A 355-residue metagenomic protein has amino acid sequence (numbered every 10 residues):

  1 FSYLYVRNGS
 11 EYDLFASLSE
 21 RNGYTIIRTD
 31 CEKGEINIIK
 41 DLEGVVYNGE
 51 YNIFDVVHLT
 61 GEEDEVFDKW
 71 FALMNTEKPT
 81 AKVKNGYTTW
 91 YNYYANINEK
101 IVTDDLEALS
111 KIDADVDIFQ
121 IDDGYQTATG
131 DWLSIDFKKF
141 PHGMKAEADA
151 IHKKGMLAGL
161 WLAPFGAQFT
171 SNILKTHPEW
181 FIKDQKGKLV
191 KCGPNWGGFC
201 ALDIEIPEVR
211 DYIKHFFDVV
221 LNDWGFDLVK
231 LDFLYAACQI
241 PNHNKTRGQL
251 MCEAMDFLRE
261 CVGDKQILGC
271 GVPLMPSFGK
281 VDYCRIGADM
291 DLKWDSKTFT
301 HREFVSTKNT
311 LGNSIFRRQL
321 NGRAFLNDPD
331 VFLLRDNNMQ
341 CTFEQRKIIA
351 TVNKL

Functional and structural regions predicted by a protein language model:
F1-F67: N-terminal accessory beta-strand-rich subdomains and adjacent acidic, glycine-rich linkers that precede catalytic cores
S2-Y5, Y91-N92, K347-L355: Short, hydrophobic/amphipathic alpha-helical patches that form generic packing surfaces within helical domains
T60, A95, F137, I206 (+2 more regions): Hydrophobic alpha-helical scaffolding
G61-P79: N-terminal carbohydrate-binding accessory modules
E65, K100-D104, K139-A146, L160 (+9 more regions): Generic recognition of stable, solvent-exposed alpha-helical segments in well-folded globular domains
K84-Y87, N92-D218, N222-P241: Aromatic-lined carbohydrate-binding/catalytic grooves of carbohydrate-active enzymes
T88-Y91, Q120-I121, M156-F169, M251-R285: Aromatic-lined carbohydrate-recognition surfaces of secreted/lumenal glycan-active proteins
K175-D211, D256-K354: Glycan-recognition surfaces
